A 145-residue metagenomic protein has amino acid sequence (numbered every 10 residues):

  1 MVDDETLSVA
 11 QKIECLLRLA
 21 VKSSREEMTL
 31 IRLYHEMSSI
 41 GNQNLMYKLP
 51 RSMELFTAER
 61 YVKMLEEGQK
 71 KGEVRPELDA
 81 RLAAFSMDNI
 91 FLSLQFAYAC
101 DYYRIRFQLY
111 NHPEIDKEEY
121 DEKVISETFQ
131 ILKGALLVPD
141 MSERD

Functional and structural regions predicted by a protein language model:
M1-E5, I31-S38, Y98-I105: Secondary-structure edge/capping motif, primarily at the C-terminal ends of alpha-helices and the immediately following
M1-L30, A80-M87: Hydrophobic alpha-helical connector segments
I13, I31-Y34, M46, F85 (+1 more regions): Gram-positive cell-envelope targeting signals
E14, Y47-R51, S126-E127: Short alpha-helical transmembrane interface motifs in multi-pass membrane proteins
V21, R25-V62, E73, L82-A84 (+1 more regions): Short secondary-structure transition hinges
K22, L55, E59, K63-K71 (+1 more regions): C-terminal peripheral helix-coil segments that are non-catalytic and often amphipathic
R32-Y34, Y47, E77, F107 (+1 more regions): Short, hydrophobic secondary-structure boundary micro-motifs
